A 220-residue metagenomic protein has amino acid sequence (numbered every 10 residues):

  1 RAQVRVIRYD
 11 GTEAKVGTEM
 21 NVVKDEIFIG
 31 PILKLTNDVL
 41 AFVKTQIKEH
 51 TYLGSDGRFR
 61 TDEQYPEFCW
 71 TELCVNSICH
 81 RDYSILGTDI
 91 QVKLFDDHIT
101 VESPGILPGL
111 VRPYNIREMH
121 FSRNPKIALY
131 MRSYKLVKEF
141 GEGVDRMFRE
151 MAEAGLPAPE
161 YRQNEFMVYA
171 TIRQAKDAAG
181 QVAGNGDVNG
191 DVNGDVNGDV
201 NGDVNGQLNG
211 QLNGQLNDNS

Functional and structural regions predicted by a protein language model:
R1-S220: C-terminal regulatory or interaction extensions
